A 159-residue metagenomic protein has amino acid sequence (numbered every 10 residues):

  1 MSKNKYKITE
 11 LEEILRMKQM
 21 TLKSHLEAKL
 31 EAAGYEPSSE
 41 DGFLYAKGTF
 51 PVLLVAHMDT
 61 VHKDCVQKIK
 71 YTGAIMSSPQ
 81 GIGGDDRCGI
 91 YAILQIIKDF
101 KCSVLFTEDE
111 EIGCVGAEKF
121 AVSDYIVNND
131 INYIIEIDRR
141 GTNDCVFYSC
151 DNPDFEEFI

Functional and structural regions predicted by a protein language model:
M1-M17: N-terminal hydrophobic or amphipathic helices/low-complexity stretches enriched in small/hydrophobic/Pro/Gly
S2-Y6, Q67-Y71, I93, Y133-R139: Short amphipathic alpha-helical segments, especially helix-boundary/capping motifs
K7, K18-K29, G116, V127 (+1 more regions): General structural feature for long, well-ordered alpha-helical segments within catalytic domains of soluble enzymes
E13-F50: A non-catalytic alpha/beta surface segment that caps or lines the substrate-entry region of metallo-dependent hydrolase
S38-E40, L54-A56, I75-S78, V104-F106 (+1 more regions): General beta-strand structural signal in soluble alpha/beta enzymes
A46-G84: Catalytic-core environment of secreted peptidases
V61, I82, D86-I159: Acidic/histidine-rich catalytic neighborhood of metal-dependent amide-processing enzymes
